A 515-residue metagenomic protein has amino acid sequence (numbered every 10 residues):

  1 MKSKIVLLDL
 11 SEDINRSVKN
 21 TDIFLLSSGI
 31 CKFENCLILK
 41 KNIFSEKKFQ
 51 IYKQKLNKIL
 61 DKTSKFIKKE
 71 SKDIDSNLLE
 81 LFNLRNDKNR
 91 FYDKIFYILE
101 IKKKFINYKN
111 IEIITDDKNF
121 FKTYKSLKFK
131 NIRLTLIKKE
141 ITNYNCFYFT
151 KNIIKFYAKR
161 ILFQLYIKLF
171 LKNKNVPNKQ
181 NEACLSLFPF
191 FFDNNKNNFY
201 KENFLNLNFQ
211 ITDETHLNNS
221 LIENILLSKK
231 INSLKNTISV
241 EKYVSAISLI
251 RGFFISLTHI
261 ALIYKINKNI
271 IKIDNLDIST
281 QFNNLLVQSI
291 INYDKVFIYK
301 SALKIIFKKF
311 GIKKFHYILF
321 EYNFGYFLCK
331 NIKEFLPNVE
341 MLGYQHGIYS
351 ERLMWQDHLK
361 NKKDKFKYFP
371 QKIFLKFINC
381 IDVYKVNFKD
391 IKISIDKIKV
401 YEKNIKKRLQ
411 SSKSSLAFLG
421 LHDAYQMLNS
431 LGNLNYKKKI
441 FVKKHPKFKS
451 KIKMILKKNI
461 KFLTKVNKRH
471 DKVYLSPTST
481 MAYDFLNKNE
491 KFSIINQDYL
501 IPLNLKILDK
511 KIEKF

Functional and structural regions predicted by a protein language model:
M1-F515: Catalytic-core helical/loop segments in enzymes performing group transfer/polymerization on anionic/lipid-linked
